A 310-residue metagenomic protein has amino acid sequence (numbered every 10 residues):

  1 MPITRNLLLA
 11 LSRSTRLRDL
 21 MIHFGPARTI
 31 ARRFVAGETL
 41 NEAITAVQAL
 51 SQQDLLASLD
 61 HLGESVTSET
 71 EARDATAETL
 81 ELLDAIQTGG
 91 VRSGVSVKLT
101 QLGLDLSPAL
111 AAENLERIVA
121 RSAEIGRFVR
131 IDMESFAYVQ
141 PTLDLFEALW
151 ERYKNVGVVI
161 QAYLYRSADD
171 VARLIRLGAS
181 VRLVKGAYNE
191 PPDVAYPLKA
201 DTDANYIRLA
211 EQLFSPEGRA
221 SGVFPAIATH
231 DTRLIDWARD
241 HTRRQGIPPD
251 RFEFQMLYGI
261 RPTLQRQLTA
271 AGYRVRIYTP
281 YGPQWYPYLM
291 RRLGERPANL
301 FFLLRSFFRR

Functional and structural regions predicted by a protein language model:
M1-R310: Positively charged, amphipathic and often flexible ligand-engagement surfaces
